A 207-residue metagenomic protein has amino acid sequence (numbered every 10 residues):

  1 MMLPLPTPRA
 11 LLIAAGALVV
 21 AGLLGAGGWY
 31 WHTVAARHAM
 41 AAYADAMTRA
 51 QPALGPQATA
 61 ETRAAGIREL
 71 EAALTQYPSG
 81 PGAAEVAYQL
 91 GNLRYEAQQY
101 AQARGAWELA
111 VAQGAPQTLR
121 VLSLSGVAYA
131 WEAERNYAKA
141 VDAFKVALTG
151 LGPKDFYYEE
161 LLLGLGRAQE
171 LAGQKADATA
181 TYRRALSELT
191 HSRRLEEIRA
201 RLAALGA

Functional and structural regions predicted by a protein language model:
M1-V20: N-terminal positive-inside, membrane-proximal cytosolic segments immediately preceding the first
R37, A42, T62, P78 (+6 more regions): Structural signature of alpha-solenoid helical repeat junctions
L74-A83, A97, Q113-R120, L148-Y157 (+1 more regions): Short solvent-exposed coil/turn linkers within tandem alpha-helical repeat scaffolds
